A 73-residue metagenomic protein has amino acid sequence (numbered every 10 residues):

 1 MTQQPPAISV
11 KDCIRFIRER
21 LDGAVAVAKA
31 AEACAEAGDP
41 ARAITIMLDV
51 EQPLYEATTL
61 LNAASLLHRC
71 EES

Functional and structural regions predicted by a protein language model:
T2-A7, N62-S73: Short, charged, intrinsically disordered terminal tails
T2-C34: N-terminal acidic leader/helix
P5-P6, P40, P53: Proline-rich intrinsically disordered, low-complexity coils
V25, A41-T45, T58: Conserved positions within tetratricopeptide repeat
A35-D39: Short helix-adjacent coil turns
I46-H68: Short, charge-rich amphipathic alpha-helical segments embedded in non-transmembrane helical bundles/solenoids
